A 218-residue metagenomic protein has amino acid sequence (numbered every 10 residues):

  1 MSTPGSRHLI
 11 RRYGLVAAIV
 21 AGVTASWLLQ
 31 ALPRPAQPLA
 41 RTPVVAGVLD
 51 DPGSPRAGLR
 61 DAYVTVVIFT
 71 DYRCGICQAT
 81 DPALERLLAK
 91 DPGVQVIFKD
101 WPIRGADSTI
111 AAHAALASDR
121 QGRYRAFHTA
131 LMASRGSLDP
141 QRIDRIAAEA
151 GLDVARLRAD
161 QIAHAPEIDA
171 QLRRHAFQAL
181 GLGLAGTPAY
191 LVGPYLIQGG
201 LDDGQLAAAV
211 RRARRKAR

Functional and structural regions predicted by a protein language model:
S2-R104, P166-L182, G186, R211-R218: Extracytoplasmic thiol/disulfide redox context detector
P102-T187, L191-A217: Cysteine-centric redox/oxidoreductase cores and disulfide-bonded domains
